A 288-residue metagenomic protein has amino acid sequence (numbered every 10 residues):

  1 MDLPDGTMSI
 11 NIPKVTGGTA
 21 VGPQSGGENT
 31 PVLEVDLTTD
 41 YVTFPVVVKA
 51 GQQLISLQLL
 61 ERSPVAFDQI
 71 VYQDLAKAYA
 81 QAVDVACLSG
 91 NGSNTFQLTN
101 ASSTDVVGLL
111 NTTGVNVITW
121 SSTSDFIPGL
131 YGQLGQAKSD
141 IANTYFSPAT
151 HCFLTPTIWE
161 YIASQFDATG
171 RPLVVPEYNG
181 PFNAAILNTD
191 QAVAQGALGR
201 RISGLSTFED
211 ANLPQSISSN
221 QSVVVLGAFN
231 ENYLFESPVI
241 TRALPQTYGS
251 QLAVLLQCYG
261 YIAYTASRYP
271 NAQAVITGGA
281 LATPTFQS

Functional and structural regions predicted by a protein language model:
M1-G51, D105-G108, N212: Assembly/oligomerization interface modules of large self-assembling protein complexes
L3-N11, N91-S93, Q97-V254, G260-I262 (+1 more regions): Extended oligomerization regions of viral-like shell subunits
I12, A20-S25, V32-L33, R62-P64 (+3 more regions): Short helix/loop capping segments that flank catalytic or ligand/cofactor-binding pockets
P13-V15, Y72, Y259: Acidic/polar N-terminal loop/beta-strand segments that form early-domain functional surfaces
T16, L57, G260-Y264: Beta-strand elements of well-folded, non-transmembrane domains
V21, Q81-L88, G92, N143-T150 (+1 more regions): Intrinsically disordered or highly flexible coil/loop and linker segments, enriched in small and charged/polar residues
V21-L37, D84, P245-S288: Protruding loop/beta-arch "assembly-hinge" segments enriched in small, turn-prone residues
V32-S139, A185, A192, V275-S288: Alpha-helical scaffold segments that mediate packing/assembly in large oligomeric complexes
